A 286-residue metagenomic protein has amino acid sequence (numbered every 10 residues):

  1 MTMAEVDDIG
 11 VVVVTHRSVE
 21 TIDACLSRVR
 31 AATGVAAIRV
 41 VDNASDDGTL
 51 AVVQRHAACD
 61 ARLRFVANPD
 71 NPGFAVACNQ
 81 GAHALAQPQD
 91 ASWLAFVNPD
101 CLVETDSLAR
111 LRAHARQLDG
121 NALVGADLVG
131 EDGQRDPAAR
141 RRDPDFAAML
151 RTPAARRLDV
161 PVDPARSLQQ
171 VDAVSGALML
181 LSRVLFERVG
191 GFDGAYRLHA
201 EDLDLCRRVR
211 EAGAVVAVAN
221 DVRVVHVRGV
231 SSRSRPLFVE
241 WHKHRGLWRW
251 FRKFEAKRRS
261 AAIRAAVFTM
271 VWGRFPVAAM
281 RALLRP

Functional and structural regions predicted by a protein language model:
S27-A36: Short, acidic, metal-binding catalytic loop of nucleotide-sugar glycosyltransferases
D42-A51, D70: A conserved acidic beta->alpha catalytic loop
A67-P88: Glycine-rich, basic loop-to-helix element that forms the pyrophosphate-binding segment of sugar-nucleotide handling
Q89-L102: Short beta-strand-to-loop acidic/aromatic patch adjacent to the donor-nucleotide binding site
L102-P137: Conserved donor NDP-sugar-binding/catalytic core segment of glycosyltransferases
D143-D172, G176: Short, flexible, basic/aromatic active-site loop/helix in glycosyltransferases
D172-G191, A195-R223: A short, conserved alpha-helix in the catalytic core of glycosyltransferases
D204-R285: Active-site-adjacent helix/loop segment of glycosyltransferases that harbors family-specific signature motifs
